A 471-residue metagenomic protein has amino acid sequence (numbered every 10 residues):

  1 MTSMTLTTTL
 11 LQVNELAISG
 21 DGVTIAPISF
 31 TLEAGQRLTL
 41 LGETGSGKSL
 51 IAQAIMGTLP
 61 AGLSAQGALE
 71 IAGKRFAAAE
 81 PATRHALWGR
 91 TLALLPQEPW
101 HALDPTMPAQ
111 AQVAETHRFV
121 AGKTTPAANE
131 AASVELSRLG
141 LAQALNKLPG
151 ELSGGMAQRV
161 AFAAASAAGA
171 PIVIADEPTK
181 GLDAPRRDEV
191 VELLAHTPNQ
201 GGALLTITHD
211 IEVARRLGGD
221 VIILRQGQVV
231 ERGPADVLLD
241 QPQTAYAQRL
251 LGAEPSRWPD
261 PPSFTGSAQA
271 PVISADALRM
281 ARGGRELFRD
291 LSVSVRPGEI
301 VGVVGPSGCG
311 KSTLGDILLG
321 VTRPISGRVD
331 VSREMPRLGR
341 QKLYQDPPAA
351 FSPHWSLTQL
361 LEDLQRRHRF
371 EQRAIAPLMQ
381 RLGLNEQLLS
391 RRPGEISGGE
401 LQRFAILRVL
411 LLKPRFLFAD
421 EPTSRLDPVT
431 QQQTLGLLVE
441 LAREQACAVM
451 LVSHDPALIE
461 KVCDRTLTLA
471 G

Functional and structural regions predicted by a protein language model:
F76-A93, F119, L238-P242, V331-Q341 (+3 more regions): ABC ATPase NBD coupling module
G89, A168-G169, L412: Conserved signature/switch motifs of ABC ATPase nucleotide-binding domains
E98, P105-F119, D346, H354-R369: Q-loop/switch helix immediately C-terminal to the Walker
A127-A144, Q372-Q387: Conserved ABC ATPase "signature" region
L148-L152, M156, R392-I396, E400: Conserved ABC ATPase signature
T208-H209, S453-H454: H-loop/switch region of ABC-family ATPase nucleotide-binding domains
